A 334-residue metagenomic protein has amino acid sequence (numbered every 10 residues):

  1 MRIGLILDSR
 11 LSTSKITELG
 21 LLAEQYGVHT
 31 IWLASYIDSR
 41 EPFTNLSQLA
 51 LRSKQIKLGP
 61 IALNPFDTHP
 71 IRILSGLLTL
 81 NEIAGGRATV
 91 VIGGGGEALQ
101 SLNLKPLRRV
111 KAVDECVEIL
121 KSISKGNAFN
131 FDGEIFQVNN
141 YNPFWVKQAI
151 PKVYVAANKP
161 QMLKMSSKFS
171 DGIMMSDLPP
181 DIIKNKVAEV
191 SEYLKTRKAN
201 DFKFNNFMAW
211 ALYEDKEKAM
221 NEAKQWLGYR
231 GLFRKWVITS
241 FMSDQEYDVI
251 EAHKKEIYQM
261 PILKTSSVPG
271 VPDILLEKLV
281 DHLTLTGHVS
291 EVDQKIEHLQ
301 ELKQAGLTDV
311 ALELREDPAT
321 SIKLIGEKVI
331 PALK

Functional and structural regions predicted by a protein language model:
M1-L58, P151: N-terminal beta1-alpha1-beta2 module of alpha/beta enzyme domains
R2-S14, L63-P70, K147-N158, W210-Y213 (+1 more regions): Active-site mouth loops of central-metabolism enzymes
I3-L7, I31-L33, K57-I61, A88-I92 (+4 more regions): Hydrophobic faces of well-ordered beta-strands that scaffold small-molecule active sites in alpha/beta enzyme cores
L11-A23, G76, A157-M165, A223 (+1 more regions): Short, acidic/polar
L21-Q25, L46-K57, L77-A88, S167-K168 (+2 more regions): Acidic (Asp/Glu)-rich catalytic clusters
T30-R52, N64, G96, D177-P180 (+1 more regions): Glycine-rich, proline-tolerant flexible connector loops at the mouths of alpha/beta enzymes
P42-L63, C116-I119, I123, K323-K334: Alpha-helix-loop-beta-strand connector modules within alpha/beta enzyme cores
L107-N142, A188-Q304: An alpha-helical appendage that flanks or caps ligand/catalytic pockets
